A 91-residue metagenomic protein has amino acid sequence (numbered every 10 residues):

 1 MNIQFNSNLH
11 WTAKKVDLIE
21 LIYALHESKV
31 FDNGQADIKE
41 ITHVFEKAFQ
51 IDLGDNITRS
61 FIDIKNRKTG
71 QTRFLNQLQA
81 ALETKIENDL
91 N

Functional and structural regions predicted by a protein language model:
M1-N91: Flexible coil/loop and intrinsically disordered linker positions at secondary-structure junctions
